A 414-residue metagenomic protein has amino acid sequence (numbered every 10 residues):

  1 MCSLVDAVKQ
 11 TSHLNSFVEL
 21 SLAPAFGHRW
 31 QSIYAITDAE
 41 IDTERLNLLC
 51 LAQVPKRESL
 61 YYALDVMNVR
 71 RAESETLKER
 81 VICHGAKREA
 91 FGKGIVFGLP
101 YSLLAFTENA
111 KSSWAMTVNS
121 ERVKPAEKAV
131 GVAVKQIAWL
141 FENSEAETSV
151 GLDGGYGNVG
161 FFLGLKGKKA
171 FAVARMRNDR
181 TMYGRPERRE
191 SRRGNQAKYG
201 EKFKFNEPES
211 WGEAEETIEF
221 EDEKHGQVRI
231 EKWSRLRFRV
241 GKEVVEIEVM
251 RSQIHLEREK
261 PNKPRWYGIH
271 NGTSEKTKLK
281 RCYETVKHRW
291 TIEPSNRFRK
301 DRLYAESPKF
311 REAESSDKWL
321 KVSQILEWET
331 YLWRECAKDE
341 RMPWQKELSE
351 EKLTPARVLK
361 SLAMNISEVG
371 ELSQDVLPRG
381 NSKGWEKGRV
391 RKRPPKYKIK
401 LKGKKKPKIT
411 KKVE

Functional and structural regions predicted by a protein language model:
M1-D42: Gly/serine-rich nucleotide phosphate-binding loop at the start of the catalytic core of nucleotide/ADP-ribose-handling
L4, N262-R289: Extended, non-catalytic structural segments that build the interaction scaffolds of large macromolecular assemblies
L20, E58-A72, L104, E147-G157 (+4 more regions): Short, conserved catalytic/metal-binding motifs centered on acidic residues
Q31-S32, A86-E147, E246-N271: Electropositive, glycine- and tryptophan-enriched low-complexity nucleic-acid-binding patches
Y34-K111: Active-site-proximal, Lys/Arg-enriched surface segment that forms a nucleic-acid-binding/basic interface patch
N68, N206, L279-F310: Short amphipathic alpha-helical "interface-anchor" segments enriched in bulky aromatics
R122-S252, M342-P355, R379-K392, I399-L401 (+1 more regions): An internal, acidic/charged active-site-proximal segment that coordinates divalent cations and/or engages
E306-S361: Basic, amphipathic alpha-helical segments enriched in Lys/Arg and hydrophobic/aromatic residues
